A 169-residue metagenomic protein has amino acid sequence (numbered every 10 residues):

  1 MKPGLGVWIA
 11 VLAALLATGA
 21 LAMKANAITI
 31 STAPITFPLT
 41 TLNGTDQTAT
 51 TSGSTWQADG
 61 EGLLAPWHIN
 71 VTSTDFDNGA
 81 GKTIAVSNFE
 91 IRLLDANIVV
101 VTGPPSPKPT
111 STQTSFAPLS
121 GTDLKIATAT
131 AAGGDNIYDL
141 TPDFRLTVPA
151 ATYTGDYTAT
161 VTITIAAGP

Functional and structural regions predicted by a protein language model:
M1-A27: Sec-dependent, cleavable N-terminal signal peptides
M23-P169: Signature of Gram-negative chaperone-usher
